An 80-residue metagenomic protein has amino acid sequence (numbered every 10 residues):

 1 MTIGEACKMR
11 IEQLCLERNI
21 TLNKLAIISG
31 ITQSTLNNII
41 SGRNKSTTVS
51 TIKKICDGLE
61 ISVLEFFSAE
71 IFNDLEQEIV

Functional and structural regions predicted by a protein language model:
M1, N38, F67-V80: Short, charged recognition helix plus adjacent turn of helix-turn-helix-like nucleic-acid-binding domains
M1-I20: A short, Lys/Arg-rich alpha-helix, primarily the initiator
E12, N23, K53: Residues within the helices of the helix-turn-helix
C15, A26, C56: The alpha-helix within a helix-turn-helix
I31-S46: Recognition helix of helix-turn-helix/homeodomain-like DNA-binding domains that insert into the DNA major groove
R43-D57: Short, basic-rich loop-to-helix N-cap that marks the start of a DNA-contacting helix
